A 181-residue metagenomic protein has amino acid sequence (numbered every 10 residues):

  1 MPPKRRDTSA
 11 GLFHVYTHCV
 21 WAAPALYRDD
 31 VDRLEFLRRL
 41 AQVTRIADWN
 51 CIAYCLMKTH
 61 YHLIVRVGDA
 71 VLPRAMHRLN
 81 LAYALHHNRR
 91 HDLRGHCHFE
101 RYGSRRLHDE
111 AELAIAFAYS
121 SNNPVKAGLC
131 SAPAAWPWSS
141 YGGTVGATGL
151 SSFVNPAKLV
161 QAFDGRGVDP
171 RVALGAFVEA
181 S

Functional and structural regions predicted by a protein language model:
M1-T59, R66-S181: Short Pro-Cys-Gly-centered "Cys-loop" motif that presents a nucleophilic cysteine in a tight turn
